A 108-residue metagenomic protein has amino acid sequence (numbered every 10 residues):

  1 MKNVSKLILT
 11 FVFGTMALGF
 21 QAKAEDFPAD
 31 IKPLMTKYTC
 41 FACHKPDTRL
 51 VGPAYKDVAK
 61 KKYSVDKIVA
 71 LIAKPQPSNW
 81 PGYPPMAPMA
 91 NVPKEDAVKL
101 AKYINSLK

Functional and structural regions predicted by a protein language model:
M1-L9: Bacterial N-terminal signal peptides that target proteins for export
L9-G19: Bacterial N-terminal signal peptides
G19-M35: Electrostatic cytochrome c docking/interface patches
F27, I31, S64, I68 (+1 more regions): Stable alpha-helical elements in mature extracytoplasmic
K32, T36, A42-K74: Gly/Gly-Pro-rich "capping" loops immediately C-terminal to redox-active cysteine motifs in periplasmic/lumenal
F41, L100-L107: Aromatic- and Gly/Pro-enriched helix-to-coil junctions and flexible linker segments
V51-K60, K74-Y103: Axial heme c-ligation environment in periplasmic c-type cytochrome domains
